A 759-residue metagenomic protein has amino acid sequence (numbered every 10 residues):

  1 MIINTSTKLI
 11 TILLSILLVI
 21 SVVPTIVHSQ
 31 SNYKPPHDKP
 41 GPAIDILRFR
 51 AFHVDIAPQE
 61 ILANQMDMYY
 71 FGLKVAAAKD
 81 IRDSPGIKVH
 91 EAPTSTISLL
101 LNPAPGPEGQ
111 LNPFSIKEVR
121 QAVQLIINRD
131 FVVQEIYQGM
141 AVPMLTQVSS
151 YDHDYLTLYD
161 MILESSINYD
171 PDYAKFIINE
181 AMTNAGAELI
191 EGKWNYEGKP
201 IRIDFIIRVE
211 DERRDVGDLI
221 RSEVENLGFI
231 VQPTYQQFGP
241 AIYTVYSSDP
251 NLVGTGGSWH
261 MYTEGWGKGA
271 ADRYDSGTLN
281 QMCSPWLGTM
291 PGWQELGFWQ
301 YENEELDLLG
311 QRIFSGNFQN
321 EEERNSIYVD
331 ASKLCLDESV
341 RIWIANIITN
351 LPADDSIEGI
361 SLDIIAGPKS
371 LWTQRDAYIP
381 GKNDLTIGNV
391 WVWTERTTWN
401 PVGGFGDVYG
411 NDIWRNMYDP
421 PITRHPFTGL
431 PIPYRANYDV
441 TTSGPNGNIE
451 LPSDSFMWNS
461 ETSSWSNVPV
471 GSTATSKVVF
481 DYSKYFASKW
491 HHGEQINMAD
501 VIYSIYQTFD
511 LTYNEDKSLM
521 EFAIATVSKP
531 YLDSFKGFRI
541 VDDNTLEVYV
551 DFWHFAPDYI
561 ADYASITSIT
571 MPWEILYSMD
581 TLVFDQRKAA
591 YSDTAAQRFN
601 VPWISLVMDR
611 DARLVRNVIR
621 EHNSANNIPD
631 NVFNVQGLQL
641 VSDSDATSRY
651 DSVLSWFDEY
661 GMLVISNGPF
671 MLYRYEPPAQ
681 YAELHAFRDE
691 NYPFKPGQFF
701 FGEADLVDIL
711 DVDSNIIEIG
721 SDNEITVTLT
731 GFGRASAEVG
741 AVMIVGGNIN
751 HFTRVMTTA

Functional and structural regions predicted by a protein language model:
S29-D45, A77, D83, P113 (+12 more regions): Surface-exposed, Gly/Pro/Thr- and Asp/Glu-enriched linker/hinge segments that connect structured elements
N32-P36, R48-P107, G265-G269, D275-Q281 (+4 more regions): Extracellular/periplasmic solute-recognition and catalytic clefts
R50, P58-N64, Q110-A122, E450-K517: Aromatic- and charge-enriched surface segment that lines or borders ligand/interaction sites
P58-L62, M66-A78, S84, N226-T289 (+1 more regions): Periplasmic binding protein-like
Q121, L125, V133-I136, I167 (+7 more regions): Extracytoplasmic/peripheral linker and loop segments enriched in polar/acidic and small residues with frequent Thr/Pro
Y137, N389-T473: N-terminal lobe/hinge region of extracytoplasmic solute-binding protein
P143-E188, I207-D215, Q319, F670 (+1 more regions): Structural transition elements
T278, M282-C283, M290, L351-R396 (+8 more regions): Long beta-strand-rich cores associated with HINT superfamily self-processing modules
